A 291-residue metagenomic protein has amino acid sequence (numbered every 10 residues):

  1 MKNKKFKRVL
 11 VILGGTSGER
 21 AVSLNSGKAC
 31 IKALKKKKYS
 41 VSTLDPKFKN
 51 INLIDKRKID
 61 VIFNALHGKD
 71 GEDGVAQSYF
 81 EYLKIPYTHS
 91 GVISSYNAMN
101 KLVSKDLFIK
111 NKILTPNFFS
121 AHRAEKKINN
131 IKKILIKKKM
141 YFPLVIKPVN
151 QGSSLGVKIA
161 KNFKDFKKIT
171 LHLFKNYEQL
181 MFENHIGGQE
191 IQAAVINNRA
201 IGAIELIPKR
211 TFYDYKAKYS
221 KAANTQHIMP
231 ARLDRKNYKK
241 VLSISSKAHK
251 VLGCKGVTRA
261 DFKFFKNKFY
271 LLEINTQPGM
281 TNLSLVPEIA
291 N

Functional and structural regions predicted by a protein language model:
M1-L13, V41, K56-R57, N97-Q189: Active-site nucleotide/adenylate-binding loops and adjacent lid/helix of ATP-dependent enzymes
M1-M99, V103, H122-K132: ATP-binding N-terminal substructure of ATP-dependent carboxylate-amine bond-forming enzymes
P116, E288-N291: Short, intrinsically disordered, charge-balanced linker/junction segments flanking boundaries in proteins
K161-S243, K263-Y270: Phosphate-binding site of ATP-dependent enzymes
N184, A193-V195, H249-N282, A290: Conserved metal-phosphate-binding beta-hairpin within the catalytic cores of diverse ATP-dependent phosphoryl-transfer
T211-Y213, A217, T281-I289: A short, polar/charged loop-to-alpha-helix boundary motif
